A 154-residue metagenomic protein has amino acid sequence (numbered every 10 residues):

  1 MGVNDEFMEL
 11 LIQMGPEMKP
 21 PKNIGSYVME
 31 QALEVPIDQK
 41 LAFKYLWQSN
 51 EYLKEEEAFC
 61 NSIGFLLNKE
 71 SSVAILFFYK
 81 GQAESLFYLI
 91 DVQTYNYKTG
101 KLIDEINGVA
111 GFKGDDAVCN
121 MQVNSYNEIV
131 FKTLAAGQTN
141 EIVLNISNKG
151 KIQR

Functional and structural regions predicted by a protein language model:
M1-C60: Terminal domain-start segments
E34-Y52, E84-I103: Beta-propeller domains
L53-N61, F87-Y88, F112-D115: A short, amphipathic edge element
E55-F78: Beta-strand-rich domains and repeat architectures in extracellular enzymes and scaffolds, especially beta-propellers
I63-F65, D91-Y95, V118-M121, I142-L144: Hydrophobic/aromatic beta-strand elements that line small-molecule binding cavities or substrate pockets in beta-rich
E70-L86, Q122-A135: Short beta-strand elements that form the blades of beta-propeller/WD-repeat-like and other beta-sheet-rich scaffold
Q82-Q93, G137-N145: Structural motif
I103-R154: Short aromatic loop motif centered on NTY/YTY
